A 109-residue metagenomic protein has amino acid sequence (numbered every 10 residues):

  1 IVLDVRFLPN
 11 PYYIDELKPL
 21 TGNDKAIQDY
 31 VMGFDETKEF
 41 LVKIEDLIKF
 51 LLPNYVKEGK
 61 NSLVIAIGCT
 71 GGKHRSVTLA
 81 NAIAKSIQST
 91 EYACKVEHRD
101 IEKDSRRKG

Functional and structural regions predicted by a protein language model:
I1-L63, Q88, E102-S105, G109: C-terminal accessory "lid"/substrate-recognition subdomains
V5, C69, H98: Flexible glycine-/small-residue-rich
P53, G59, K73, K95-E97: Recognition helices and adjacent regulatory flanks at domain boundaries
N61-I83: Catalytic cysteine-centered active loop of the rhodanese-like fold, especially the PTP/DSP P-loop
A82-A93: Conserved helicase motor "Helicase C" RecA-like lobe of SF1/SF2 P-loop NTPases
E91-E102: Short beta-strand-centered segment that lines the nucleotide-binding/catalytic pocket of NTP-utilizing
